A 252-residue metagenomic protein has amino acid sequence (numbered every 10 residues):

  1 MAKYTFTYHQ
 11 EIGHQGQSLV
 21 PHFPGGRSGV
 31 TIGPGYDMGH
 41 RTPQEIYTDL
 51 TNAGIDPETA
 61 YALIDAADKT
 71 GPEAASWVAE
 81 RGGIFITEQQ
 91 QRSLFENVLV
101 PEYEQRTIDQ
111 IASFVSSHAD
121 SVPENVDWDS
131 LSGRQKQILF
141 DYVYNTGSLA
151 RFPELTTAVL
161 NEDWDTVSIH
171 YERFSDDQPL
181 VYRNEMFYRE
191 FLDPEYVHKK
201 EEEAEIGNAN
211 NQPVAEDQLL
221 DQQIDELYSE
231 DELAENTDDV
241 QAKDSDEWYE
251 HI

Functional and structural regions predicted by a protein language model:
M1, H198-I252: Extracellular cell-wall/glycan-interacting regions and their flexible linkers
M1-K136, T166-P213: Acidic, aromatic-lined catalytic clefts of primarily extracellular/periplasmic carbohydrate-active enzymes that remodel
Q135-P179: Catalytic and substrate-binding regions of cell-wall glycan-acting enzymes that process beta-1,4-linked
G147, D163-W164, E195, D231-E232 (+1 more regions): Residue-level recognition of short, well-ordered coil/turn positions that link secondary-structure elements
